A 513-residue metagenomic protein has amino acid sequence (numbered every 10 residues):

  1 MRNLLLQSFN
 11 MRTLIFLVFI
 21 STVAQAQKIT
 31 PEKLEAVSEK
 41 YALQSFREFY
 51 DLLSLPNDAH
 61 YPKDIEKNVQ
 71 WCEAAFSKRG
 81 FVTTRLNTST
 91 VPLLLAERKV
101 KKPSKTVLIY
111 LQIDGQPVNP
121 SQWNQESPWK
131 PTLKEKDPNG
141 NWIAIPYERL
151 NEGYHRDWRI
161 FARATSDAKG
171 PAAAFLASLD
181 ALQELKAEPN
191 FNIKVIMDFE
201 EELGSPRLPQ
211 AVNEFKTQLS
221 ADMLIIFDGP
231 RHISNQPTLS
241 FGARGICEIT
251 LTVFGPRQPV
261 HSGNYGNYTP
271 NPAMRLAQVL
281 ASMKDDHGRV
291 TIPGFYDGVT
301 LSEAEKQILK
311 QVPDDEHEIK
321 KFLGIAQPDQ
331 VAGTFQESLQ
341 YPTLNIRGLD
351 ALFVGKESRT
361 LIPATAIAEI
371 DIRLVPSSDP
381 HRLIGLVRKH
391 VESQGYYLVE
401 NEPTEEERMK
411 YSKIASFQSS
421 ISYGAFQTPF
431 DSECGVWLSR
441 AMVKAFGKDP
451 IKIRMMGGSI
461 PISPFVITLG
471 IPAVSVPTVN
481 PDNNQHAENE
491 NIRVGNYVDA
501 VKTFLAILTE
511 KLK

Functional and structural regions predicted by a protein language model:
M1-I29: Bacterial Sec-dependent N-terminal signal peptides
Q27-F161, L182-F191, I370: Acidic/His- and Gly-rich active-site-bordering loop/insert found across diverse amide/peptide-bond hydrolases
Q27-I29, K33, H232, E248-T250 (+2 more regions): Metal-dependent amide/peptide-bond hydrolase catalytic core, centered on the "pita-bread" metallohydrolase fold
L86-T88, A164-A168, K452-G458: Active-site nucleophile and cofactor-binding loops and adjacent substrate-binding regions of central metabolic enzymes
S104, E126, N190, S220 (+4 more regions): Short, solvent-exposed loop/turn segments at the edges of secondary structure
G153-G242, D314: Acidic/histidine-rich catalytic neighborhood of metal-dependent amide-processing enzymes
A177-E184, Q278-S282, I372, A506-T509: Short glycine/serine- and small hydrophobic-enriched flexible loop segments
I193-V195, A211, I225, L438 (+3 more regions): Extended, hydrophobic alpha-helical segments in both membrane/secreted and soluble proteins
